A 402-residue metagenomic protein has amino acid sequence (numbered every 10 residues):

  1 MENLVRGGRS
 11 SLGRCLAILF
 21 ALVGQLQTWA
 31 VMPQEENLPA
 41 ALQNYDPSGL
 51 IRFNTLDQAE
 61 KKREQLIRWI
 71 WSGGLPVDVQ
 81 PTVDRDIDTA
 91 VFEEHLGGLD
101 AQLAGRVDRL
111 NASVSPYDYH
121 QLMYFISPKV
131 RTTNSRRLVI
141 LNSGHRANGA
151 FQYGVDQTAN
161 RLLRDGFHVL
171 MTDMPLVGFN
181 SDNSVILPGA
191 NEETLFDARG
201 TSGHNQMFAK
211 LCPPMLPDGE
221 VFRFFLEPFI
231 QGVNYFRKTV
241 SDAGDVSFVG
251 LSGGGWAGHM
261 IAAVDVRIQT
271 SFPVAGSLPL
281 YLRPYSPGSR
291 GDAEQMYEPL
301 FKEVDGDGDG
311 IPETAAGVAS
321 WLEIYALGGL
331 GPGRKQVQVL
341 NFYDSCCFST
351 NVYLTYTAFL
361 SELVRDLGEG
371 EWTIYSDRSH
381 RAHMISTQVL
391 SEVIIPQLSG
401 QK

Functional and structural regions predicted by a protein language model:
C15-Q27: Bacterial N-terminal signal peptides
V31-P76: N-terminal pre-domain segments of enzymes
R85-R131: N-terminal cap/lid segment of alpha/beta-hydrolase-fold proteins
N134-G144: Short beta-strand element of the alpha/beta-hydrolase
S143-E227: Cap/lid segment of the alpha/beta-hydrolase catalytic domain
N234-S289: Primarily recognizes the serine-hydrolase "nucleophile elbow" in alpha/beta-hydrolase and SGNH/GDSL folds
L280-D366: The feature captures the conserved acid-bearing segment of alpha/beta-hydrolase catalytic domains
F348-N351, A358-K402: C-terminal catalytic histidine-bearing segment of alpha/beta-hydrolase fold enzymes
